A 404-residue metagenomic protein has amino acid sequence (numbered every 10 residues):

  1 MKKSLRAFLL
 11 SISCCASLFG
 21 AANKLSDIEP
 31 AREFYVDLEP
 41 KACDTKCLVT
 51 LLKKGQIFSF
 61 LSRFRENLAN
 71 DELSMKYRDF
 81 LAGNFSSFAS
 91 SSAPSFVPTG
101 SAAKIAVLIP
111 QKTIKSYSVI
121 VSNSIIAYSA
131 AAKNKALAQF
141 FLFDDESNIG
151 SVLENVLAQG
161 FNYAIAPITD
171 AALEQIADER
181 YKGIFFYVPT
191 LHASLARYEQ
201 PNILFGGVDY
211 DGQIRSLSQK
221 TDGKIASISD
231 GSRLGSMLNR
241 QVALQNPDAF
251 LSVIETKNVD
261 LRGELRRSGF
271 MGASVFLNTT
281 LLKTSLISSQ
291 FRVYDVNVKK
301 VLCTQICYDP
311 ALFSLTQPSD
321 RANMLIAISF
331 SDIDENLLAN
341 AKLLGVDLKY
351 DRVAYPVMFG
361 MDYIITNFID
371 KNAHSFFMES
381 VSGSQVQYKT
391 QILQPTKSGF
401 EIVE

Functional and structural regions predicted by a protein language model:
K2-F8, F19-E404: Extracytosolic ligand-binding ectodomains
C15-S17: N-terminal signal peptide c-region/cleavage motif recognized by signal peptidases
